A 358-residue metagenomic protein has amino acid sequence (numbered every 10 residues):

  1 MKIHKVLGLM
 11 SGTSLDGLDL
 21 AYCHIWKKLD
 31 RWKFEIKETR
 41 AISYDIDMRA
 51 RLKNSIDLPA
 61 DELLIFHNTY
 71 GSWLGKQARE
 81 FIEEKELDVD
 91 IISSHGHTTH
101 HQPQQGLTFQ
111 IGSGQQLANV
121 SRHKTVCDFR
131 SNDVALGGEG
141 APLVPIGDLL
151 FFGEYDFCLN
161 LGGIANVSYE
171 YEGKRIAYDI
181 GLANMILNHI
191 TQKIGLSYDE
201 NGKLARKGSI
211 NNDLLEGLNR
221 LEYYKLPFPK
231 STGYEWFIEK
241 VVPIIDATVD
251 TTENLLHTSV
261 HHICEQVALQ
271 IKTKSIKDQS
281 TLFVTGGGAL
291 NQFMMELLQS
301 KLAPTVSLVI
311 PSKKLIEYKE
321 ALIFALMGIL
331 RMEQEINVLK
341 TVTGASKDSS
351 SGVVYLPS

Functional and structural regions predicted by a protein language model:
K2-L9, P103-T108, Q115, N119 (+1 more regions): Phosphate-binding/catalytic loop of phosphoryl-transfer enzymes
V6-H24, A289: N-terminal beta1-alpha1 ligand-phosphate binding loop
G17-I36, A41-I42, G173-C264, Q334 (+1 more regions): Conserved ATP-utilizing enzyme core subdomain
P59-G114: Short beta-strand-loop/turn "lid" adjacent to the catalytic site in phosphate-handling enzymes
W73-F81, T252-D278, R331: Phosphate/ATP-binding catalytic cores across multiple sugar-kinase/actin-like superfamilies, primarily ASKHA
T99, Q279-L298: Glycine-rich phosphate-binding loops at beta-strand->alpha-helix junctions
C158-A165, I336-S358: Extended, charge-rich low-complexity interaction segments
Q299-I323: Conserved phosphate-binding/catalytic loops in two-lobed NTP-binding clefts
